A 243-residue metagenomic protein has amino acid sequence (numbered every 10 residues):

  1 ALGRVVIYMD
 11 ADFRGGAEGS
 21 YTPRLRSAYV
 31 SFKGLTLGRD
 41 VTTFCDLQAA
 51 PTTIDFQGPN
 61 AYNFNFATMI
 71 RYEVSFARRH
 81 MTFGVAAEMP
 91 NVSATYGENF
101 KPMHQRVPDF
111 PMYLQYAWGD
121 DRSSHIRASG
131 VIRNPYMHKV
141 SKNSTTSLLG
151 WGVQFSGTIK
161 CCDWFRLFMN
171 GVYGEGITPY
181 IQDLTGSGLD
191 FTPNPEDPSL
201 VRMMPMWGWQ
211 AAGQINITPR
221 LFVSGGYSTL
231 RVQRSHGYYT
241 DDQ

Functional and structural regions predicted by a protein language model:
A1-S93, R106-V107, P111, Q115-G119 (+2 more regions): Outer membrane beta-barrel
V6, S93-Y96, F100, H104 (+1 more regions): C-terminal/domain-terminus segments
D12-R24, K101-M103, R133-T146: Outer-membrane beta-barrel proteins
Q48-A49, G84, A94-F100, H138-K142: A short secondary-structure junction signal
N60, P102, V201: Short, surface-exposed alpha-helical recognition segments that flank or form part of ligand/macromolecule-binding
K101-V107, L184-G188: Short, surface-exposed, charged loop/turn segments at secondary-structure junctions
D121-D242: Detector for outer-membrane/organellar transmembrane beta-barrel domains, recognizing the amphipathic beta-strand
